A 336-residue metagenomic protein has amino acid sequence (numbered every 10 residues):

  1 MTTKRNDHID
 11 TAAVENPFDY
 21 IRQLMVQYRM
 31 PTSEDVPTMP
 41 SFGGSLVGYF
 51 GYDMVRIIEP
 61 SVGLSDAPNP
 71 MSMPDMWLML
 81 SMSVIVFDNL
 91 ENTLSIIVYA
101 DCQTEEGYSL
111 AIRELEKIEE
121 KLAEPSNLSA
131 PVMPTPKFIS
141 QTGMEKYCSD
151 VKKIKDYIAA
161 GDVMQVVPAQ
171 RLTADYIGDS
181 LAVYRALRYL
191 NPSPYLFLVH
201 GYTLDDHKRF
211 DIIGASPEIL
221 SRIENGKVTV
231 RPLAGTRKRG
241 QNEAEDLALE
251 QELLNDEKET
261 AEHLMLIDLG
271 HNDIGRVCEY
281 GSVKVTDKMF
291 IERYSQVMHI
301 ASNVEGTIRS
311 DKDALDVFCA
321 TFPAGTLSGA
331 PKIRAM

Functional and structural regions predicted by a protein language model:
M1-M336: Extended alpha-helical targeting/anchoring segments, especially N-terminal organellar/secretory targeting helices
